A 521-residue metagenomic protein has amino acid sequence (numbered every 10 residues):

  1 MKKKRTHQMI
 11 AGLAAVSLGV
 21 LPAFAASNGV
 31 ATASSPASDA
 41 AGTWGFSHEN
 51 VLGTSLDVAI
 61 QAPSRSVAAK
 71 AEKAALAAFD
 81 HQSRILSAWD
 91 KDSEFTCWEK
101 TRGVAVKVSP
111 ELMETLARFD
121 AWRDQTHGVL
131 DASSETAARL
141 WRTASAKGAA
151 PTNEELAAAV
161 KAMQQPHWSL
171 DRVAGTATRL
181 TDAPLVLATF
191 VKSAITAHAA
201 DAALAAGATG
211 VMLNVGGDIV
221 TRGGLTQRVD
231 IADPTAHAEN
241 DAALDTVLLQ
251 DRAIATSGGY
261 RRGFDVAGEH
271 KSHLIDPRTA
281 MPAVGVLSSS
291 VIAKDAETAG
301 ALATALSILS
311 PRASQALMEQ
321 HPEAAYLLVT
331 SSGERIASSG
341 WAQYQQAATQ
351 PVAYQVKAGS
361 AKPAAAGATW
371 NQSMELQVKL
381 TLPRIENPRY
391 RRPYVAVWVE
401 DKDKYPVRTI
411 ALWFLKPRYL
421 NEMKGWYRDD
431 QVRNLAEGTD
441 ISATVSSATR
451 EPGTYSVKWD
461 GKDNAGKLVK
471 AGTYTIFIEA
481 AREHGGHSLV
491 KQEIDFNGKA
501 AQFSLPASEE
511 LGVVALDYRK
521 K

Functional and structural regions predicted by a protein language model:
K2-A366: Mature catalytic core of soluble alpha/beta enzymes
S55, T226, E375, R392-A396 (+1 more regions): Exposed beta-strand and adjacent loop surfaces of beta-rich binding modules that mediate intermolecular recognition
H127, S310, K470-A471, H484 (+1 more regions): Short, compositionally simple motifs enriched in small residues
G359-R408, L412, K416, G485-K521: Primarily secretory-pathway and cell-envelope proteins
T369, D401-K404, P452, N464-G472: A short, structured loop/turn motif at beta-sheet edges
N421-A465: Glycine-centered tight-turn motifs at strand-turn-strand junctions
R450-V457, V469-E479: A short tyrosine-centered beta-strand micro-motif
D463, A480-H484: Surface-exposed loop/turn motifs at beta-strand-loop junctions within extracellular Ig-like and Fibronectin type III
